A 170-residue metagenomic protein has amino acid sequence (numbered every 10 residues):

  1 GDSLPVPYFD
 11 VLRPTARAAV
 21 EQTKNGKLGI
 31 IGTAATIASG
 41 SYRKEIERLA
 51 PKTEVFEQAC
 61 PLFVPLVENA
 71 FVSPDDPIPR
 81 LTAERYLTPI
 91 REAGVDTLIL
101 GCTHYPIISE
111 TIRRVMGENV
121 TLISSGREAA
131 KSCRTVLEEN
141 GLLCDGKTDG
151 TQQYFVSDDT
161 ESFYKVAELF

Functional and structural regions predicted by a protein language model:
G1-F170: Non-catalytic structural scaffold of enzyme domains
